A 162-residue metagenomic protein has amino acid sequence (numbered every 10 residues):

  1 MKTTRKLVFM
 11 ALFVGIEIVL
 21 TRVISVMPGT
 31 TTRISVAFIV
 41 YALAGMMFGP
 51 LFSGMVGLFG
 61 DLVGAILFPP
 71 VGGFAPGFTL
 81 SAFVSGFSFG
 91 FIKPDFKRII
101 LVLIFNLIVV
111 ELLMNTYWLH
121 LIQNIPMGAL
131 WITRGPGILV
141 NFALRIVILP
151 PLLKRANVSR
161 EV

Functional and structural regions predicted by a protein language model:
M1-V162: Loop-helix junctions at membrane interfaces
